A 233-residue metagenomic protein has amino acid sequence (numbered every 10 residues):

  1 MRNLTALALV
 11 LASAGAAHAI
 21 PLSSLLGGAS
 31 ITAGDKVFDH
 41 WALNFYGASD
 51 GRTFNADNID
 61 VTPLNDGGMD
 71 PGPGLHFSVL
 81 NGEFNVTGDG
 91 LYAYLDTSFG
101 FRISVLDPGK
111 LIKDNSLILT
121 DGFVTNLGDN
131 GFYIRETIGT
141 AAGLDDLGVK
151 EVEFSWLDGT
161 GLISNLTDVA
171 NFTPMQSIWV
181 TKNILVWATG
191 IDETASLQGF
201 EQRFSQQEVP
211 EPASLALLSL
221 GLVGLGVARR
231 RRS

Functional and structural regions predicted by a protein language model:
M1-L4, R229-S233: Positively charged n-region of N-terminal signal peptides that target proteins for export
R2-L7, S214-L217: Sec-dependent signal peptide recognition, specifically the positively charged N-region followed immediately by
A6-L11, G221: Hydrophobic helical h-region of N-terminal Sec-dependent signal peptides in bacterial secretory/periplasmic proteins
A12, E208-P210: Generic structural signal for beta-strand residues in well-ordered domains
G15-A19: Sec/Tat signal peptide C-region and signal peptidase I cleavage site
I20-E208: Helix-boundary and membrane-interface capping/anchor signal
P210-R229: A short, hydrophobic C-terminal helix/tail in secreted or cell-surface proteins
